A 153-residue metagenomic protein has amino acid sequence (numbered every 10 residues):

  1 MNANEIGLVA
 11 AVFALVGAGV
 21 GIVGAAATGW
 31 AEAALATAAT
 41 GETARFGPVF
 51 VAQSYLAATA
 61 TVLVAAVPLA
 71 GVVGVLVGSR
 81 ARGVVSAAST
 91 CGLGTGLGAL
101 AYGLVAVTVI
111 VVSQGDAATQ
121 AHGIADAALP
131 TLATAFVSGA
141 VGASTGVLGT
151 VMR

Functional and structural regions predicted by a protein language model:
M1-G24, R80-V85, V147-R153: Haloarchaeal acidic low-complexity proteome signature biased toward cell-envelope/secretome components but also
G7-A11, Q53-V64, A70, V75: Extracellular/lumenal glycan-associated context and N-glycosylation machinery
A11-G29, T90-L104: Hydrophobic alpha-helical membrane-insertion segments
V23-G41, G103-D116: Membrane-helix interface motif
A39-A66, I124-T134: Transmembrane alpha-helix entry/boundary detector in multi-pass membrane proteins
V72-S89: Membrane-helix boundary/interface segments in integral membrane proteins
S86-Q120: Hydrophobic alpha-helical transmembrane segments of integral membrane proteins
H122-R153: Terminal transmembrane helical module of multi-pass membrane proteins
